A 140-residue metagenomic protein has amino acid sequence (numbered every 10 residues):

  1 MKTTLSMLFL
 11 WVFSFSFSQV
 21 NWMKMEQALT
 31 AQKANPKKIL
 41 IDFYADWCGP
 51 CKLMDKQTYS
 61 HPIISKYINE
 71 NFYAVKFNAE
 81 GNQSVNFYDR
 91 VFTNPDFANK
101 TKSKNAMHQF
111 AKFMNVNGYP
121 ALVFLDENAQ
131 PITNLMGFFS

Functional and structural regions predicted by a protein language model:
M1-N21: Bacterial Sec-dependent N-terminal signal peptides
S18-Q19, L53, F97-K102: Short, flexible loop segments at the rims of nucleotide/cofactor-binding pockets, characterized by
N21-I39, I68: A short beta-strand-turn-helix
N35-K52: Short active-site neighborhood of thiol/selenol oxidoreductases, capturing the structured segment around
K38, D42, T58, T101 (+2 more regions): Soluble non-cytosolic domains of exported or imported proteins
K52-K56, L125: Detector for the c-type heme attachment site
P62-S65, N69-A121, L125-P131: Thioredoxin-like thiol-disulfide oxidoreductase module
P131-S140: Thiol-/selenol-based redox modules, centered on thioredoxin-like and closely related oxidoreductase domains
